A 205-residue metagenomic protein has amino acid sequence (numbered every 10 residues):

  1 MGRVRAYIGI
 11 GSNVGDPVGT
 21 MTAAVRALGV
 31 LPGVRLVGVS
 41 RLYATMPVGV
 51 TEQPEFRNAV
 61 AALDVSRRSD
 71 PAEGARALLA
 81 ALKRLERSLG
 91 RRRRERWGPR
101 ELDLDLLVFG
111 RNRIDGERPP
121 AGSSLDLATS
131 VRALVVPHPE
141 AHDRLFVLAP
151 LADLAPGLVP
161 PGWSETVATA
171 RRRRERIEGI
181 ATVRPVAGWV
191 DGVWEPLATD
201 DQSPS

Functional and structural regions predicted by a protein language model:
M1-M46, V50: N-terminal beta1-alpha1 ligand-phosphate binding loop
S12, A61-R67, V108-R111: Short beta-strand-to-loop capping motifs
P17, P71-G74: Residue-level preference for long, well-ordered alpha-helices that form the structural scaffold of enzyme catalytic
G38-R68: Short, charge-patterned binding micro-sites
V48-F56, E73-S205: Flexible, gly/pro- and Lys/Arg-enriched active-site loops
